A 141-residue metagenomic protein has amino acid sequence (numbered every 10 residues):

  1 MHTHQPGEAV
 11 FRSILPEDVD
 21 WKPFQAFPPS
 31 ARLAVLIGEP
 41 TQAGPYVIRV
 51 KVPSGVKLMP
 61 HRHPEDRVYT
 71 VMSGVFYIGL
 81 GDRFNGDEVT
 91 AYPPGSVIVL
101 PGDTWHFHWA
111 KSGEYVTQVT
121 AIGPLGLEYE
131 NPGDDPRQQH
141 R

Functional and structural regions predicted by a protein language model:
M1-Y46, P132-R141: A short, N-terminal "cap"/entry segment at the start of jelly-roll beta-barrel domains of the cupin/DSBH fold
H4, V10-S13, D87, F107-R141: Double-stranded beta-helix
A31, A43-V47, P64-D66, D103 (+1 more regions): Extracytoplasmic
L33-L36, V47-V56, T117: N-terminal post-signal-peptidase region of extra-cytosolic proteins
V35, P60, Y69-T70, V97-L100 (+2 more regions): Structural recognition of the beta-strand scaffold that forms the well-ordered cores of secreted hydrolase catalytic
T41, G55, F76, D82-D103: Short acidic-glycine-tyrosine-enriched beta hairpin
I48-R49, L58-H63, L80, V89 (+1 more regions): Short histidine-centered beta-strand/loop micro-motifs that create catalytic or ligand/metal-coordination sites
P53-V56, R62-R83: Glycine- and acidic-residue-biased ligand/ion/polar-headgroup-sensing regions
